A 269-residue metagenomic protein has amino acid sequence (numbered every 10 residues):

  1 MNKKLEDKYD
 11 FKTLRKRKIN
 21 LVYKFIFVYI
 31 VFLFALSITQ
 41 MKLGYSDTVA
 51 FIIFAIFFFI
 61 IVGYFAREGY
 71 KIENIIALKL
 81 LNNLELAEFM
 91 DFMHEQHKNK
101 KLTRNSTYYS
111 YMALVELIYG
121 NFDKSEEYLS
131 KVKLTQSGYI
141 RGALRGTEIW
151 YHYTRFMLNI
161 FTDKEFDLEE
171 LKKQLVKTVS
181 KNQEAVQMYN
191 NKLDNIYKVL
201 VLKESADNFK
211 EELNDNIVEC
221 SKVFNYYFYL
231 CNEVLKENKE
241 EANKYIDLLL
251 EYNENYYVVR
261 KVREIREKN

Functional and structural regions predicted by a protein language model:
M1-I19: Cytosolic juxtamembrane N-terminal segments of multi-pass membrane proteins
I19-N20, F27, I60-A66, M93-R104 (+4 more regions): Solenoid-like repeat scaffolds
N20-Q40: Canonical alpha-helical transmembrane segments of integral membrane proteins
I38-F57: Hydrophobic alpha-helical transmembrane segments
S46, A77-H94, L117-L134, F161-K173 (+2 more regions): Helix-turn-helix repeat elements of alpha-solenoid scaffolds
F51-L78: Transmembrane alpha-helices and immediately adjacent membrane-cytoplasm interface residues in multi-pass integral
K71-I75, R104-I118, T147-L158, Y189-L200 (+2 more regions): "A position-specific structural signal for the A-helix of alpha-solenoid helical repeats
L78-K79, E148-V218: Alpha-helical adaptor scaffolds
